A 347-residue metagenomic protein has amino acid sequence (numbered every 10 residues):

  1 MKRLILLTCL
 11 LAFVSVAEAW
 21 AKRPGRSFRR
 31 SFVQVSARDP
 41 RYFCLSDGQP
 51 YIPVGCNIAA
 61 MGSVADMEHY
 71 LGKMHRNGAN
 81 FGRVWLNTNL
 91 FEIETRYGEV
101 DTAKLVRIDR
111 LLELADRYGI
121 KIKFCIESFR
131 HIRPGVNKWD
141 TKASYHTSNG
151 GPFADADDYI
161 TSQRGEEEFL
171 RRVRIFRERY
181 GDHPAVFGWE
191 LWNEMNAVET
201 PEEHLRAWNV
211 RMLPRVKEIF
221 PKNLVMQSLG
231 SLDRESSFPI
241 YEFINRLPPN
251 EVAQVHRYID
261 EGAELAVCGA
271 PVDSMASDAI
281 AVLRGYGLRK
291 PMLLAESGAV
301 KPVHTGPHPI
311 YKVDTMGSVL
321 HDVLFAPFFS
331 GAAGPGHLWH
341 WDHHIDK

Functional and structural regions predicted by a protein language model:
M1-L4, Y180: Positively charged n-region of N-terminal signal peptides that target proteins for export
L4-F13: Sec-dependent N-terminal signal peptides
A17-A21: Boundary at the C-terminal end of the N-terminal hydrophobic targeting segment
G25-E264, G269-D273, D278: Active-site mouth of glycoside hydrolases
E178, E218, G285-Y286, F329: Solvent-exposed polar/charged
I219-M226, L288-H304: Short beta-strand/loop segments at the ligand-binding rim of alpha/beta enzyme cores
L247-A253, G287-R289, S330-G334: Glycine-enriched alpha-helix->loop->beta-strand junction motifs that scaffold or abut catalytic
L294-K347: Aromatic/acidic polysaccharide-binding cleft in carbohydrate-active enzymes
